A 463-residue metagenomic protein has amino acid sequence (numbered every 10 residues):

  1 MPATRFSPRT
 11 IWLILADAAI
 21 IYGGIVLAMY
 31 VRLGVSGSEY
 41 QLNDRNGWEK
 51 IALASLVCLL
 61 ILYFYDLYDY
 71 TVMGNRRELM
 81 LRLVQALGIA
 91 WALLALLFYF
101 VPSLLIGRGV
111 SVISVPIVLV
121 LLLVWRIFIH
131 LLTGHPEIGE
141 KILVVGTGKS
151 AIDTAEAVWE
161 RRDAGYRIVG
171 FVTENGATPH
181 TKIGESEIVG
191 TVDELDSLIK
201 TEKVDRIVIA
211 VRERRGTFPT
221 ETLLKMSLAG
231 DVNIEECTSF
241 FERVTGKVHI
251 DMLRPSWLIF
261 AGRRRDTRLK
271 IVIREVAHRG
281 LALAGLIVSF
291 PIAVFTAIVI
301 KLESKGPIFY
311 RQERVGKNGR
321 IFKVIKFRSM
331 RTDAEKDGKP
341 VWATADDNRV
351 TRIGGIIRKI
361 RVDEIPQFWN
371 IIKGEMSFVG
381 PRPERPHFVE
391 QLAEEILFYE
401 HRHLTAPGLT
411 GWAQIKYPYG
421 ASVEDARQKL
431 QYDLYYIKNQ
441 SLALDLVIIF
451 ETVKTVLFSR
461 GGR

Functional and structural regions predicted by a protein language model:
M1-I138, Y166, R274, R463: Signature of alpha-helical transmembrane segments in polytopic membrane proteins
P2, L15, Y22, V26 (+2 more regions): A solvent-exposed beta-alpha-beta segment
L83-L87, I138-A157, P307-M330, R352: Membrane-cytosol interface motif
G176-T181, T238-D251, Y310-R352, T410-K429: Short, glycine-rich, amphipathic interfacial segments at transmembrane boundaries or analogous
E187, T245-A284, I308-Q312, W342 (+1 more regions): Glycine-rich flexible loop motifs, especially short His-Gly-Gly/GGXG/HXGH segments used as catalytic or interaction
K270-A334, N370, L442, V447-R463: A hydrophobic, helix-centered structural microdomain
A343-A406, I448-V456: A short, structured surface patch at a secondary-structure boundary
K373, H387, E394-R463: C-terminal terminal-structure detector
